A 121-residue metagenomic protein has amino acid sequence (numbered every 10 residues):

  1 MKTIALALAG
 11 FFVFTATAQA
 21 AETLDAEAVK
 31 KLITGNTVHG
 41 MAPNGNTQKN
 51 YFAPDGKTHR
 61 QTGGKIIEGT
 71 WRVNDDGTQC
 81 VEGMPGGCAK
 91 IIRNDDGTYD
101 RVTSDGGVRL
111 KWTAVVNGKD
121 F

Functional and structural regions predicted by a protein language model:
M1-I4: Positively charged n-region of N-terminal signal peptides that target proteins for export
F11, T17-T70, N74-F121: Lipid interaction determinants
